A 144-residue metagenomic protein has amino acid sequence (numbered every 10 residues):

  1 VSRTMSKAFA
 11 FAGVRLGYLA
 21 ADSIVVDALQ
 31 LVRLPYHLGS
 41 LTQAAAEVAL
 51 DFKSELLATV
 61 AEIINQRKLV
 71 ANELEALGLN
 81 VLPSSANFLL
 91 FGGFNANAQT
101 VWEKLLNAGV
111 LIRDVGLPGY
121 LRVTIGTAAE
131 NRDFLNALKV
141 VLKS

Functional and structural regions predicted by a protein language model:
V1-E75, N80-L82: PLP-dependent aminotransferase class I/II
S2, L82-S85, R113-G116: Short beta-strands and strand-loop turn motifs
L19, F91, R113: Redox-cofactor binding/interface segments in oxidoreductases and associated redox assembly factors
L19, L38, A49, F94 (+3 more regions): Residue-level signature of transmembrane alpha-helix interfaces in integral membrane proteins
I24, S54, A96-N97, A129: A generic structural signal for alpha-helix starts
T42, N87, P118: Residue-level "edge-of-site" marker
I63-I64, N72-A108, L121, I125: Conserved PLP-binding catalytic core of the aspartate aminotransferase-like
T100-A108, R113-S144: PLP-dependent enzyme catalytic core of the Aspartate aminotransferase-like
